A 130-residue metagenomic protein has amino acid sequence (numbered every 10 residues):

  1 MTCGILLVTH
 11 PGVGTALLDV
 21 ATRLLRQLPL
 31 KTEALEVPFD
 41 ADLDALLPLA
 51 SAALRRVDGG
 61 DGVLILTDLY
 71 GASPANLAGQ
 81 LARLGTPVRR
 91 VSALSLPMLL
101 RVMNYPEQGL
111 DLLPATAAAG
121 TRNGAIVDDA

Functional and structural regions predicted by a protein language model:
M1-A130: N-terminal loops that bind phosphate or other acidic moieties and the adjacent beta-alpha structural core
